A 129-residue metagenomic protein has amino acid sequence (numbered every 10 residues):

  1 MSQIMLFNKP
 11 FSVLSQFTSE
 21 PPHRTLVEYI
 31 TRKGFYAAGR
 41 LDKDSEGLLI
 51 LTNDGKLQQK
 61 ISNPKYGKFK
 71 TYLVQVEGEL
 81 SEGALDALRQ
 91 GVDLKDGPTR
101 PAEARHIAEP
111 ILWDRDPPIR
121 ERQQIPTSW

Functional and structural regions predicted by a protein language model:
M1-W129: RNA pseudouridine synthases
